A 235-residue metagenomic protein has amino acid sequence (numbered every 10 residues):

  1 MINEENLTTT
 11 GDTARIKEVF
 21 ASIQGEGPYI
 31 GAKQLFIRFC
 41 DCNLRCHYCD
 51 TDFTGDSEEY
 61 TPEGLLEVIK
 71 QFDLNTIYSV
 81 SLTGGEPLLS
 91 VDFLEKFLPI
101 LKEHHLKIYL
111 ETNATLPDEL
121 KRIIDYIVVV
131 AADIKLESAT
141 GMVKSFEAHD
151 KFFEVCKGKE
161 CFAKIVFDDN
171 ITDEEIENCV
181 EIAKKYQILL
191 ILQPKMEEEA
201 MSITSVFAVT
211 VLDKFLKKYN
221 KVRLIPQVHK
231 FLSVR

Functional and structural regions predicted by a protein language model:
M1-F36, C40, L44-Y48, L216-R223: Flexible, acidic/Gly-rich N-terminal and inter-domain linker regions that tether and position cofactor-handling modules
I2-N3, A14-E18, K33-Q34, R45-Y126: Conserved Radical SAM active-site core
N6, V19, E26, L74 (+2 more regions): Generic hydrophobic alpha-helical membrane-segment signal
V19, F39, G85, I134 (+1 more regions): Fold-independent oxyanion-binding glycine-rich loops and adjacent beta-strand/coil segments at enzyme active sites
I37-C40, I69-K70, H149, K184: Short hydrophobic/aromatic-rich motifs at helix boundaries and adjacent loops
R38, T83, I191: Conserved Rossmann-like nucleotide-binding pocket used by diverse enzymes that bind dinucleotide cofactors
L89-R235: Conserved AdoMet/S-adenosylmethionine-binding subsite of the radical SAM
